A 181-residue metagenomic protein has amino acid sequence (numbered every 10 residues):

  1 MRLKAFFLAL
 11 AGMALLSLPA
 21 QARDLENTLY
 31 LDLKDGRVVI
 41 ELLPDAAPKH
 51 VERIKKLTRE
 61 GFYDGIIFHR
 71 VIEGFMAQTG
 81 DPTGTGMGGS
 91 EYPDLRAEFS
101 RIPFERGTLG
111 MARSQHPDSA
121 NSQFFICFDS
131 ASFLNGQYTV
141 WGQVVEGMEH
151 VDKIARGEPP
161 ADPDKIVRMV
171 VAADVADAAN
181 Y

Functional and structural regions predicted by a protein language model:
L3, F7-L10, L18-Y181: Cyclophilin-like peptidyl-prolyl cis-trans isomerases
